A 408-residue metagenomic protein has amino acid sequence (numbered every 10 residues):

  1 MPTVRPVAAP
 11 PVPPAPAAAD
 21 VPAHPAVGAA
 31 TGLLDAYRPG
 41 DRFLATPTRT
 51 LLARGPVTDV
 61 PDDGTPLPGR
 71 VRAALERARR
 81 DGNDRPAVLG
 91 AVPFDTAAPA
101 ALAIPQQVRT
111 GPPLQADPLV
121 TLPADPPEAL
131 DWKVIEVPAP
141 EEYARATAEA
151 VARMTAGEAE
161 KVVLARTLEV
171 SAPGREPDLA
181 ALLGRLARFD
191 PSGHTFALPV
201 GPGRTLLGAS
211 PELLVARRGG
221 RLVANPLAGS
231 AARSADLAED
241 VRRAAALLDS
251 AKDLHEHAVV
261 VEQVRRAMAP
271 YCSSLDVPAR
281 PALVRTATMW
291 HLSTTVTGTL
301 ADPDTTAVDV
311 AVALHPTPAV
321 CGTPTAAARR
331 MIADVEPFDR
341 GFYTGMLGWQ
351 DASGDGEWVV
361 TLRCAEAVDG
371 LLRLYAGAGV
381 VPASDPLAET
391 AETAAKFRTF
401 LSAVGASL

Functional and structural regions predicted by a protein language model:
M1-P66, A172, L179: Short Lys/Arg-enriched alpha/beta "domain-start" segment
T3-P6, T48-G55, V108-A148, A152 (+3 more regions): Contiguous alpha-helical scaffold segments within structured protein domains that host functional hotspots
R38, F43-T58, A172-H255, V259 (+2 more regions): An anion-binding catalytic pocket shared by soluble metabolic enzymes
P56-L114: Glycine-rich, N-terminal phosphate-binding loop and its surrounding beta-alpha-beta segment
V88-V92, V162, T195-L198, R340-G348: A short glycine-rich, hydrophobically flanked beta-strand micro-motif that places a catalytic Asp/Glu for divalent metal
A100-L119, D355-A367: Structural signature of FAD isoalloxazine-binding scaffolds in flavoprotein oxidoreductases
G157: Flexible glycine-rich active-site/ligand-binding loops centered on an Asp-His dyad
T295-L408: Conserved hydrophobic core element of enzyme catalytic domains
